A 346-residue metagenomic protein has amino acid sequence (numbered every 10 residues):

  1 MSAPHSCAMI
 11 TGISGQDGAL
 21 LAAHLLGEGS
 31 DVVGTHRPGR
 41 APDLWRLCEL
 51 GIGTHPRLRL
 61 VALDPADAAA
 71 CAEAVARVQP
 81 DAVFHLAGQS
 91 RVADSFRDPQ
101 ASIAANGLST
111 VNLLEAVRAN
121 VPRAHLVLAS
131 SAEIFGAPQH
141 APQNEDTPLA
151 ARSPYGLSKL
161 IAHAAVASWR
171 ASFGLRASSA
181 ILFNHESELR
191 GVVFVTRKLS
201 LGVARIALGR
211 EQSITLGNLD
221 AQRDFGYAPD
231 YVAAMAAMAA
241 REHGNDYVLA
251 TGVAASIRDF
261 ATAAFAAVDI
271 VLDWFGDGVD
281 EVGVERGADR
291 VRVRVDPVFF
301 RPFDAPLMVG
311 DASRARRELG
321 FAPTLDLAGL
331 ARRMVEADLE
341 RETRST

Functional and structural regions predicted by a protein language model:
M1-H185, P229, A239, M334 (+1 more regions): N-terminal Rossmann-like NAD(P)+-binding domain of SDR-like oxidoreductases, especially those catalyzing
P4-C7, S313-R314, L325-T346: Amphipathic terminal alpha-helices
A66, R97, A105-L108, D146 (+8 more regions): Residue-level signal for the nucleotide or nucleotide-sugar donor/cofactor binding architecture
V117, V203, A264, V268 (+2 more regions): Hydrophobic recognition helices of helix-based DNA-binding modules
Q139-P142, L160, A164-A240, G252-D273: NAD(P)-dependent short-chain dehydrogenase/reductase
A228, R286-A322: Conserved C-terminal active-site "lid" loop/helix of NAD(P)H-dependent oxidoreductases that clamps the redox cofactor
Y231, M235, L249, F260 (+2 more regions): Non-catalytic, hydrophobic alpha-helical segments
V268-R290: Short mixed-charge
